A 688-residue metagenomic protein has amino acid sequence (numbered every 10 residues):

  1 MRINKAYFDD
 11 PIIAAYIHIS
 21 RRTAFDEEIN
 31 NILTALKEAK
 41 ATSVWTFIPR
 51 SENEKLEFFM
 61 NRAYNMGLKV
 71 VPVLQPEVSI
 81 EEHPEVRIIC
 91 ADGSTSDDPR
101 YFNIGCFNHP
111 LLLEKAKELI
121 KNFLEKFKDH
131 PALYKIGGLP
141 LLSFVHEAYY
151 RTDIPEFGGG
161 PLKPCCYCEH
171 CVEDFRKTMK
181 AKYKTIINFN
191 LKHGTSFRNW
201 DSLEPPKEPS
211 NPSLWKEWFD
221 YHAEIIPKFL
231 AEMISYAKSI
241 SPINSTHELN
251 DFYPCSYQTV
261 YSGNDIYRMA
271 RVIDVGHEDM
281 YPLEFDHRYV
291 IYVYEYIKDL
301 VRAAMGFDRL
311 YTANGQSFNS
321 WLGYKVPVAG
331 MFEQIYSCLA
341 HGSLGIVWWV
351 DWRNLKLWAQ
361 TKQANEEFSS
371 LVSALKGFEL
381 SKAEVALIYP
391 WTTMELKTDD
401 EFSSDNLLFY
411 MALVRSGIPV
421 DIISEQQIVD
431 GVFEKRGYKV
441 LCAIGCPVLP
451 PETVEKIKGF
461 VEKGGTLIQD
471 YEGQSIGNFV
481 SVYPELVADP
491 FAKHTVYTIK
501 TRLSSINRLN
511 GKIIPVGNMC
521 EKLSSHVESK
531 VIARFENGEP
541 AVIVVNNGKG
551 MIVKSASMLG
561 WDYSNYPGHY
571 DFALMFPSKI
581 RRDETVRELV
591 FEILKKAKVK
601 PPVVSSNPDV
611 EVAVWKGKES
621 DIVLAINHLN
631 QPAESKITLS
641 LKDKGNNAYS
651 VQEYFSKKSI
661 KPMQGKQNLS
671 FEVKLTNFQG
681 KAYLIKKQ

Functional and structural regions predicted by a protein language model:
M1-A35: Boundary/entry segment of secreted carbohydrate-active catalytic domains
P11-I17, V44-T46, V70-L74, Y134-G138 (+4 more regions): Hydrophobic faces of well-ordered beta-strands that scaffold small-molecule active sites in alpha/beta enzyme cores
I13-A24, T42-S51, D98-E118, C165 (+7 more regions): The substrate-binding groove and active-site-proximal loops of carbohydrate-active enzymes, especially glycoside
R22-F58, R62, K69-V71, M269-G276 (+3 more regions): Catalytic domains of carbohydrate-active enzymes, especially glycoside hydrolases
F58-D97, A132-V145, P242, T246: Glycine-rich, aromatic-flanked loop segments that form ligand/cofactor-binding clefts across common enzyme folds
D98-Y294, L300: Polysaccharide-binding and catalytic clefts of secreted carbohydrate-active enzymes
T246-F409, R415, P484, K493-K500 (+9 more regions): Hydrophobic targeting/anchoring helices
P327, F433, I444-K687: A conserved amphipathic helix/loop scaffold that creates a polar/acidic microenvironment used either to coordinate
